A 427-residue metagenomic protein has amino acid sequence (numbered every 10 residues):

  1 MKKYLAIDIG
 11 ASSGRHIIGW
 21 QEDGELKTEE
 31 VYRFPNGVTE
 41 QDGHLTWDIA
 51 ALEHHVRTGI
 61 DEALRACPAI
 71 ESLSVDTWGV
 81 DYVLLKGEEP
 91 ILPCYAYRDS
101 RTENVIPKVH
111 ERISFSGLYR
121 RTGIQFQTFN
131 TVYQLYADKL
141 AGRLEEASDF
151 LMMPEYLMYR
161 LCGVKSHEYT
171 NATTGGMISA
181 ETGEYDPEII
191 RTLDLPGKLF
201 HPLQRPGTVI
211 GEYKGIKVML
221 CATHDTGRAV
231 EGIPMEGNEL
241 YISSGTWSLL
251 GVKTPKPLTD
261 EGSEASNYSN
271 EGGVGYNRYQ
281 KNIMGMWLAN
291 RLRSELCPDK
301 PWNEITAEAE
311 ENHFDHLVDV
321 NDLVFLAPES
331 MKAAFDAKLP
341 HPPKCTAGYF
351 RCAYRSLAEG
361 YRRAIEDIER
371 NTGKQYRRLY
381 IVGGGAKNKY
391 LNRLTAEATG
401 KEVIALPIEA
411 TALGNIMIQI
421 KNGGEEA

Functional and structural regions predicted by a protein language model:
M1, T174-I178, I210-G211, G215-L220: Nucleotide/phosphate-binding catalytic cleft detector across ATP-hydrolyzing and phosphate-transferring enzymes
M1-L92, R120, G215-V218, R393 (+1 more regions): N-terminal glycine/serine-rich phosphate-binding loop of ATP-dependent small-molecule kinases, especially carbohydrate
L5-A6, I18, H110-T122, Y136-S148 (+9 more regions): Active-site core segments that coordinate phosphate-bearing ligands/cofactors across diverse enzyme families
T58-S72, T128-N130, Q134-L140, E145-M158: Conserved phosphate-binding loops in N-terminal lobes of ATP-dependent enzymes of the actin/Hsp70/sugar-kinase
R65-Y97, T122-F129, M158-S179, Q204-R205: Short beta-strand-loop/turn "lid" adjacent to the catalytic site in phosphate-handling enzymes
D76-D81, P206-G207, S244-W247, R378-A386: Glycine-rich beta-strand-to-loop/alpha-helix junction loops that act as flexible
Y95-R112: Short alpha-helix plus adjacent loop in nuclease-associated cores
